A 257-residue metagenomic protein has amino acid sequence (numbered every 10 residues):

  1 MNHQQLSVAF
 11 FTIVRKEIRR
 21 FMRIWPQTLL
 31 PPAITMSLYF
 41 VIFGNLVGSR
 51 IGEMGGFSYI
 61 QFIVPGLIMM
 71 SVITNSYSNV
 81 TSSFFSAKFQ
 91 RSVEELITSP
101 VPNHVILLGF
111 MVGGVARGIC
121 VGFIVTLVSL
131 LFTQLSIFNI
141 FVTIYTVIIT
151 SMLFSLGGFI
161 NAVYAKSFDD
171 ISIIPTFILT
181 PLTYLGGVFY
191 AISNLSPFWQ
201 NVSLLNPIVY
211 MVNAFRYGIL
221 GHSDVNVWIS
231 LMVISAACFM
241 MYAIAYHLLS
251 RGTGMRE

Functional and structural regions predicted by a protein language model:
M1-F141, Y145-E257: Hydrophobic transmembrane alpha-helices and immediately adjacent juxtamembrane helices of multi-pass inner-membrane
